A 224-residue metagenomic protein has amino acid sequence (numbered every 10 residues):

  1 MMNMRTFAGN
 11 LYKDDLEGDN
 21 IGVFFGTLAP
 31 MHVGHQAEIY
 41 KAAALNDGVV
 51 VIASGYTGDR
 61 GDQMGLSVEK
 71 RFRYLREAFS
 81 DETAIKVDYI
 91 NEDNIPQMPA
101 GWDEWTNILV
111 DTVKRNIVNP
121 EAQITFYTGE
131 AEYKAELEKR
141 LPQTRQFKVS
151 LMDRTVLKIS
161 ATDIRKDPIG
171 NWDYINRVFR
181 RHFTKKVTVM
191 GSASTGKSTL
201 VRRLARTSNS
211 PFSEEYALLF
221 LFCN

Functional and structural regions predicted by a protein language model:
M1-K186: Nucleotidyltransferase catalytic core that binds NTPs
M190: Substrate/ligand-engaging "lid" and interaction regions
A193: The conserved Walker
G196: Conserved glycine(s) of the Walker
L200, L204: Hydrophobic positions on the alpha1 helix immediately C-terminal to the Walker A/P-loop
R206-N224: Conserved substrate/cofactor phosphate-moiety recognition/catalytic segment in nucleotide-dependent phosphotransferases
